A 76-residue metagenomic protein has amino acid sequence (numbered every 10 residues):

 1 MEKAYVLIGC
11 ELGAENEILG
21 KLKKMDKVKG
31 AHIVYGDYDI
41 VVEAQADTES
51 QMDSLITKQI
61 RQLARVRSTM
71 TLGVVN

Functional and structural regions predicted by a protein language model:
M1-N76: A compositional/biophysical signature of low hydrophobicity enriched in polar/charged and small residues
